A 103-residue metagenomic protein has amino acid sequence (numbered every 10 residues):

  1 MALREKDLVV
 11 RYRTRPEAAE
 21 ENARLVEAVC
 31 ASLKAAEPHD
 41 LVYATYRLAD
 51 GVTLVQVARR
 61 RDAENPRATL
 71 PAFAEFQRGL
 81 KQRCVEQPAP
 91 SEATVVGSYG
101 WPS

Functional and structural regions predicted by a protein language model:
M1-R4, L41-T53, E75-S103: Glycine-rich beta-strand-turn "strand-cap" elements at beta-sheet edges
E5-R13, V55-V57: Active-site-flanking beta-strand signature of metal-NTP-handling nucleotidyl enzymes and homologous cyclase-like
V10, E27, A58, V96-G97: N-terminal non-cleavable signal-anchor helices
R13-R24: Short, surface-exposed ligand-recognition loops at beta-strand->loop->(often short) alpha-helix junctions that present
R15-E17, D50, R61-A63: Short coil/turn motifs at secondary-structure junctions
A18-E20, A63-N65, S98: Residue-level signal for secondary-structure boundary sites
A28, S32-V42, A58-E92: An amphipathic, aromatic/His-enriched active-site/gating alpha helix that lines ligand/cofactor pockets
